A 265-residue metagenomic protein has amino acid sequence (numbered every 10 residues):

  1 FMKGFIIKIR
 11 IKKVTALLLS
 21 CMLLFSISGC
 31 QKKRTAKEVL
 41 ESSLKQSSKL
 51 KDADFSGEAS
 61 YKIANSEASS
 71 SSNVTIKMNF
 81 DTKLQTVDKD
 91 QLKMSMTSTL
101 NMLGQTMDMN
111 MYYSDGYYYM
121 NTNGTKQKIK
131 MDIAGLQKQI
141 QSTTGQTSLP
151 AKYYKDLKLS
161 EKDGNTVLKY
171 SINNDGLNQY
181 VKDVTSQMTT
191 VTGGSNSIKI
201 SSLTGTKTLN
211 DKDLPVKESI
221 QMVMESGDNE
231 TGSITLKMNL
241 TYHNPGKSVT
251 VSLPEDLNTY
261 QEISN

Functional and structural regions predicted by a protein language model:
F1, F5-I6, C21, D108: Residue-level detector of intrinsically disordered terminal segments
F5-L18: Bacterial N-terminal signal peptides that target proteins for export
I6, C30-Q31: N-terminal Sec-dependent export signals
L19-C21, I220: Compositionally biased, intrinsically disordered low-complexity segments enriched in polar/proline residues
F25-G29: C-terminal motif of bacterial Sec signal peptides marking the signal peptidase cleavage site
Q31-N265: Subset-of-secretome marker
